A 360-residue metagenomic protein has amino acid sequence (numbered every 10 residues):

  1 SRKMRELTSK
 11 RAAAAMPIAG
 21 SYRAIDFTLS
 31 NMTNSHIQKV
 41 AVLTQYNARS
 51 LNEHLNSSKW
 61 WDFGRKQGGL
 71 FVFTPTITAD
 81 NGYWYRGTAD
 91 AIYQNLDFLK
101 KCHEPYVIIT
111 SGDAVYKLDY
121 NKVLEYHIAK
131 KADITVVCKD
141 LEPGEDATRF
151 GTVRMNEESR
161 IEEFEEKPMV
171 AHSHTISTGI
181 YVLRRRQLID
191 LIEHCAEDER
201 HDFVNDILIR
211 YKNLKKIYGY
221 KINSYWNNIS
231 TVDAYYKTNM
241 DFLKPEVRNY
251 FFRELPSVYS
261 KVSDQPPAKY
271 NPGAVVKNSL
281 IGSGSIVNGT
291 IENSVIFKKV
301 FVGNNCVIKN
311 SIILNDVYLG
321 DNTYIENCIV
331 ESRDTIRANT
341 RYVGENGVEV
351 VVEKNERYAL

Functional and structural regions predicted by a protein language model:
S1-F242, V352-E353: Unchanged
R186, H194-L360: Left-handed beta-helix
